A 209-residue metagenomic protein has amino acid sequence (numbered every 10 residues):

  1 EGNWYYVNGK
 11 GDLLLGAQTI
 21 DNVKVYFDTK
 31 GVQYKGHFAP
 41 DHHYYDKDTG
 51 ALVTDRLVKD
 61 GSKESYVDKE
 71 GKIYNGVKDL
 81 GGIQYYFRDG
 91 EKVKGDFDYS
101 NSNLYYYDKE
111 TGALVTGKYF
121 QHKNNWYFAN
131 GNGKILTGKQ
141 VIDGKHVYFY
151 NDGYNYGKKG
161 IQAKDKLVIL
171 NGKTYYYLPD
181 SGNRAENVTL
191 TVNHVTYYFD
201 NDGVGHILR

Functional and structural regions predicted by a protein language model:
E1-R209: Extracellular adhesion/carbohydrate-binding repeat motifs centered on closely spaced tryptophans
